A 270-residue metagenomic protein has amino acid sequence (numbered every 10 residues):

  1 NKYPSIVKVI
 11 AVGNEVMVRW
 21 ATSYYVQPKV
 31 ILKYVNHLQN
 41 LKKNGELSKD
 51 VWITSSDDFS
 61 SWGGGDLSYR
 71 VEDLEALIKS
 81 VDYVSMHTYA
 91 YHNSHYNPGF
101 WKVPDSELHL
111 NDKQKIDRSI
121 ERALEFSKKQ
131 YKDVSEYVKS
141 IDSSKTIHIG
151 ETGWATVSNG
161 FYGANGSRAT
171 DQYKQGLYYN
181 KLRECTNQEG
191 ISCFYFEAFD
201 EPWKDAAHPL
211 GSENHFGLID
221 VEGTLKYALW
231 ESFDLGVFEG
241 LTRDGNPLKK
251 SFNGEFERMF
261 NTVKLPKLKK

Functional and structural regions predicted by a protein language model:
N1-K8: Eukaryotic helix-linker segments that join adjacent hydrophobic helices
I10, V84, I149-E151, C193: Conserved, mostly hydrophobic/aromatic
A11-V16: Divalent cation-coordinating acidic motifs and surrounding scaffolds that mediate Ca2+/Mg2+/Mn2+/Zn2+-dependent binding
M17-V26, G99-W101, S158-S167, H208-L210: Surface-exposed, active-site-proximal loop segments in enzymatic domains
S23-H148, A155: Noncatalytic carbohydrate-binding groove/subsite architecture in carbohydrate-active enzymes
G160-Q175, Y179-K181, C185-K270: Aromatic-rich peripheral "rim/lid" segments of glycoside hydrolase catalytic domains that contact and position glycan
